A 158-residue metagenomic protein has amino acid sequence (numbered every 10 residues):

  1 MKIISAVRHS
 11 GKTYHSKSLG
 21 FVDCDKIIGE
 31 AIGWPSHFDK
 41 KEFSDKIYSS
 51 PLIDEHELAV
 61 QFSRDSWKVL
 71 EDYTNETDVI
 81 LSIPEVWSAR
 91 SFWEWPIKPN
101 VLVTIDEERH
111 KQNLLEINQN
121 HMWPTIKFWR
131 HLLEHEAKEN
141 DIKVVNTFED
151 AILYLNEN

Functional and structural regions predicted by a protein language model:
M1-L19: Glycine-rich phosphate-binding P-loop
K2, S18, S88, P96-P99 (+1 more regions): Compositionally biased low-complexity segments enriched in polar/charged residues
R8-H9, I83-A89: Short, polar loop motifs at secondary-structure junctions
K17-E71: Conserved substrate/cofactor phosphate-moiety recognition/catalytic segment in nucleotide-dependent phosphotransferases
A31-H37, E108-I117, L155-N156: Short, charged, surface-exposed secondary-structure boundary motifs
N75-L81: Loop/turn-to-beta-strand initiation segments
L81-E85, E94-L114: Conserved phosphate-donor/acceptor-positioning beta-strand/loop module used by diverse small-molecule
E116-N158: Small-molecule kinase domains that catalyze NTP-dependent phosphoryl transfer to phosphate-bearing small molecules
